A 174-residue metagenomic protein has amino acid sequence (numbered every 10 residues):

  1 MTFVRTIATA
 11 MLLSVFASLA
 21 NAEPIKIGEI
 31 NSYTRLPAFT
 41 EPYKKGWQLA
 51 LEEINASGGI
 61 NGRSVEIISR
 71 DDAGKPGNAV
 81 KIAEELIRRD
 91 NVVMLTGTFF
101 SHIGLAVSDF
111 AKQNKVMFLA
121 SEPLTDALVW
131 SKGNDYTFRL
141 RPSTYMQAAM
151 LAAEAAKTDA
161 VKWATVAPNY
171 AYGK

Functional and structural regions predicted by a protein language model:
M1-F3: N-terminal secretory signal peptides that target proteins for export/translocation
T6-S18: Bacterial N-terminal signal peptides
A20-P24: Boundary at the C-terminal end of the N-terminal hydrophobic targeting segment
G28-Q48, R70-G77, F99-H102, P168-K174: Extracytoplasmic "Venus flytrap"
K45-I67: Signal peptide-proximal N-terminal region of secreted/periplasmic/extracellular or secretory-lumen proteins
E53, S57, E85, A153-K157: A generic secondary-structure signal
S64-R89, M146-M150: Structural motif
N91-K174: Extracytoplasmic ligand/sensor domains, especially the bilobed periplasmic-binding protein
